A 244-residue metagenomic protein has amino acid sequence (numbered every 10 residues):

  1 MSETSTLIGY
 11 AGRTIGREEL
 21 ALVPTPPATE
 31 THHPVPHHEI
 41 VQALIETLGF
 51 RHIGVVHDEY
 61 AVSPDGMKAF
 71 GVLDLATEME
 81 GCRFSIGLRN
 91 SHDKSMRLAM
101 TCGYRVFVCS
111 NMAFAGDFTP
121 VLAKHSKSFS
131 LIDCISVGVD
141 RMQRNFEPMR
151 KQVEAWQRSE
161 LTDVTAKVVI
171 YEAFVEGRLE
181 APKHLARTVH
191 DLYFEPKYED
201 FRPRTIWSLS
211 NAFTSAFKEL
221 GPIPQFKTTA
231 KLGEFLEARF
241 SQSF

Functional and structural regions predicted by a protein language model:
M1-I8, A76-F244: Intrinsically disordered, low-complexity regions enriched in serine/threonine
M1-K68: N-terminal low-complexity, intrinsically disordered segments
E30, I45, D74-E80: Charge-dense, intrinsically disordered terminal/linker segments
